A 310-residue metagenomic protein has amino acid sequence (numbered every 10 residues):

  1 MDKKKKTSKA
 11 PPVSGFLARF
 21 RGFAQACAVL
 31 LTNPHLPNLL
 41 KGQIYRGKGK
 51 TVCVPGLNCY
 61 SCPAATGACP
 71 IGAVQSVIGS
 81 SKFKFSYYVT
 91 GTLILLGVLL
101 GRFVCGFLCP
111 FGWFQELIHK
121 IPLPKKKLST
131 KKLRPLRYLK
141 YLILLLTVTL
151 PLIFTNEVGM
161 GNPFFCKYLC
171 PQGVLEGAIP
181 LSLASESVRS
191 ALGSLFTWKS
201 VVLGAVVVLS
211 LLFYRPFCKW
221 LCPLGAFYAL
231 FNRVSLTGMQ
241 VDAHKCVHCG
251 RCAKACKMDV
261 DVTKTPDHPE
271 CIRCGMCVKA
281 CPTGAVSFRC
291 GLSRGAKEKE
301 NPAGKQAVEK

Functional and structural regions predicted by a protein language model:
M1-T263, P269-K310: Non-ligating segments of multi-cofactor redox enzymes
